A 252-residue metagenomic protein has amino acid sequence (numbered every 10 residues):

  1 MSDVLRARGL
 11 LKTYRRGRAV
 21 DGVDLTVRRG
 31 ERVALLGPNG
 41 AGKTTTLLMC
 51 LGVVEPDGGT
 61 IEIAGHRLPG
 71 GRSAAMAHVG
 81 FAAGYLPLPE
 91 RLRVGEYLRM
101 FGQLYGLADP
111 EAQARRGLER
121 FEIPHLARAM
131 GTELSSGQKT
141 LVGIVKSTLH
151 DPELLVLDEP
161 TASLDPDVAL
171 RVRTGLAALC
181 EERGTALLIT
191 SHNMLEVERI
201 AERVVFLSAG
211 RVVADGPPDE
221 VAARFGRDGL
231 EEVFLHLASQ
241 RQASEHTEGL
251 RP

Functional and structural regions predicted by a protein language model:
G59-G70, A74-A75: Conserved ABC transporter NBD signature motif
R99, Q103, D109-L126: Conserved ABC ATPase "signature" region
M130-L134: Conserved ABC ATPase signature
D151: Conserved catalytic motifs of ABC-family nucleotide-binding domains
L155-E159: Catalytic Walker B motif of ABC-type/P-loop ATPase nucleotide-binding domains
L170-E182: Helical segment within the ABC ATPase nucleotide-binding domain
